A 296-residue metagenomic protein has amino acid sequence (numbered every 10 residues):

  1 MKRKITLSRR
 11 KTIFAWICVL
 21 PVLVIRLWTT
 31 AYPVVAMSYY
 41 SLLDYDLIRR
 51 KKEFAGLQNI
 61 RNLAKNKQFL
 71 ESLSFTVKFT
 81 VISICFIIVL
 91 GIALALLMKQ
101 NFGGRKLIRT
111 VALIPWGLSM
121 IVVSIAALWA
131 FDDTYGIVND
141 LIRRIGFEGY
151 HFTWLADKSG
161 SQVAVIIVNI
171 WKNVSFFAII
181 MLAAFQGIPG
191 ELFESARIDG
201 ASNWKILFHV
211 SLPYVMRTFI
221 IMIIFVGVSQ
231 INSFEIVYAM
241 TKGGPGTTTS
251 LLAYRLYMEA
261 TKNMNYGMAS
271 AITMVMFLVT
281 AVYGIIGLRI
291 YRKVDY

Functional and structural regions predicted by a protein language model:
K4-Y296: A structural signal for multi-pass alpha-helical bundles of membrane permease subunits that mediate small-molecule
